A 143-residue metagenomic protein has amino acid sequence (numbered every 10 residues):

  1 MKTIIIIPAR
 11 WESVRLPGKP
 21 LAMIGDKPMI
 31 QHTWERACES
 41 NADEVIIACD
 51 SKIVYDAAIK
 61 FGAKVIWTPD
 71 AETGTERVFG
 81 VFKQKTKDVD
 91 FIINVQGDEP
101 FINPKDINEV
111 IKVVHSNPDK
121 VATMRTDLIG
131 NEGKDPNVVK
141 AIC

Functional and structural regions predicted by a protein language model:
K2-C49: N-terminal glycine-rich phosphate-binding loop and ensuing alpha1 helix
K2-I4, F91, V121: Residue-level preference for the first positions of well-ordered beta-strands
P8, N94-Q96, M124-R125: Short beta-strand segments
W11-S13, G97-P100, L128: Short glycine-rich anion-binding loops that position phosphate/pyrophosphate groups of nucleotides and phosphorylated
A42, K87-V89, S116-K120: Short, high-confidence coil segments that cap the C-terminus of an alpha-helix and link into the following beta-strand
I46, K52-V95, E99-K112: Short phosphate-binding loop-to-helix
N103-C143: Conserved core of the sugar-phosphate nucleotidyltransferase
